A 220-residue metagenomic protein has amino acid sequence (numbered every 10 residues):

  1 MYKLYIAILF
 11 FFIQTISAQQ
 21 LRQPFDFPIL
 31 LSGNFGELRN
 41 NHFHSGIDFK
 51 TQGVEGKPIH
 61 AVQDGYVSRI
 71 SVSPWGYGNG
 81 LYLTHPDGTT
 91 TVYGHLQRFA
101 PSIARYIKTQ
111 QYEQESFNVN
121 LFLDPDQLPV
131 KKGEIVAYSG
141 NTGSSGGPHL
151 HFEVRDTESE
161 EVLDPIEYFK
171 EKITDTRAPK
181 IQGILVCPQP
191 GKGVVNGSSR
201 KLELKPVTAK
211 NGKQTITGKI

Functional and structural regions predicted by a protein language model:
M1-P24: Bacterial Sec-dependent N-terminal signal peptides
S17-T90, Q97-S102, F117-V119, L123-D126 (+4 more regions): Surface-exposed, glycine-biased beta-strand/turn segments
I107-N118: A solvent-exposed, charged loop/short amphipathic helix patch at secondary-structure junctions
G147-V154: Histidine-centered catalytic micro-motifs
